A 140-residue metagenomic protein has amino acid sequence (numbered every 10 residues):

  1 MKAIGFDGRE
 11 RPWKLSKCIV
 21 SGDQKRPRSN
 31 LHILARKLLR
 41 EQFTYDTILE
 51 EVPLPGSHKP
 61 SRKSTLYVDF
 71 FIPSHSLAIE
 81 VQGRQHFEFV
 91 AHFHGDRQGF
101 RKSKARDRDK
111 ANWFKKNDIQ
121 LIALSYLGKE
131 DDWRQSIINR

Functional and structural regions predicted by a protein language model:
M1-R140: Nucleic-acid endo/exonuclease domains
